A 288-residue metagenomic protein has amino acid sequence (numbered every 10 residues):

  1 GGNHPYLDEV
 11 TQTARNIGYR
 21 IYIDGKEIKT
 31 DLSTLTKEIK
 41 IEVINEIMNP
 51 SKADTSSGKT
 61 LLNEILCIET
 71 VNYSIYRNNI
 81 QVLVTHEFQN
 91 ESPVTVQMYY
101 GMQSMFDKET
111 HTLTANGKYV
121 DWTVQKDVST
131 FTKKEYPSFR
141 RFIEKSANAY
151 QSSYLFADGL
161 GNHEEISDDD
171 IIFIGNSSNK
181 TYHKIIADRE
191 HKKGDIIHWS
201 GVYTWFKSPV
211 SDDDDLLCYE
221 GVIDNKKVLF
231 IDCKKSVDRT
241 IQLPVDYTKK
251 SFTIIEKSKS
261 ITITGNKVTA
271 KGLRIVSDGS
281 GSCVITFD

Functional and structural regions predicted by a protein language model:
G1-R77, E91-P93: Extended, loop-rich substrate-binding clefts of extracytoplasmic carbohydrate-active enzymes
I41-V43, C67-E69, V82, W199 (+1 more regions): Hydrophobic residues positioned within well-ordered beta-strands of beta-sheet architectures
I44-E46, L83-E87, V202, T286: Residue-level recognition of well-ordered beta-strand positions that form the cores of beta-sheet-rich folds across
C67, Y76-Y119: Acidic (Asp/Glu-rich), glycine- and aromatic
V96-M105, K234-S251, C283-F287: Surface-exposed beta-strand/loop patches in extracellular or lumenal glycoproteins
F106-Y119, P244-K259: Solvent-exposed beta-hairpin/edge-strand motifs
K118-Y150: Extended amphipathic alpha-helical segments with heptad-repeat/coiled-coil character used for oligomerization, fusion
S138-T248, I255-S280: Beta-strand-rich recognition/accessory modules
